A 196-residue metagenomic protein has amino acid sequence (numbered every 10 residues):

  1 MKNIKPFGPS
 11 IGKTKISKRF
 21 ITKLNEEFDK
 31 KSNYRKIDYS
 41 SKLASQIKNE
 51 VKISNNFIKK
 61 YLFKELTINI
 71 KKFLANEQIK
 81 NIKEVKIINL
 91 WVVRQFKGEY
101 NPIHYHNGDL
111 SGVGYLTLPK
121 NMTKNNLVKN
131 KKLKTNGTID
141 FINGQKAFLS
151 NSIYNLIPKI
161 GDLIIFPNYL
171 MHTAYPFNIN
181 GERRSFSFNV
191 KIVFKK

Functional and structural regions predicted by a protein language model:
M1-N81, W91, G98-N101: Non-heme Fe(II)/2-oxoglutarate
S10-K13, I160, F194: Long protein-protein interaction modules used by eukaryotic assembly/scaffold proteins
K13, S111-V113, S185-S187: Beta-strand secondary-structure signal
E84: Long, positively charged binding patches that form subdomain-scale interaction surfaces for polyanionic ligands
I88-I165, E182, I192: Catalytic core of non-heme Fe(II) oxygenases with the double-stranded beta-helix
M171-S185: Ligand-binding loop in jelly-roll beta-barrel domains
N189-K196: Double-stranded beta-helix
